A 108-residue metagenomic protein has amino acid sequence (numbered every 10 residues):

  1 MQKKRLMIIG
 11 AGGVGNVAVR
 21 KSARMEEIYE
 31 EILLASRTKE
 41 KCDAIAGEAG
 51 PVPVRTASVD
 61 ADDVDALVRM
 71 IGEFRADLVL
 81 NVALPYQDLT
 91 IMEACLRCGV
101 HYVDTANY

Functional and structural regions predicted by a protein language model:
V14-V17: Hydrophobic/small residue at the entry helix of a nucleotide-binding pocket
S22: Aromatic pocket-lining residues of Rossmann-like dinucleotide-binding sites
E31-L33: Short beta-strand element of Class I
T38-K41: Helix N-cap at the beta1-alpha1 junction of Rossmann-like dinucleotide-binding domains, i.e., the first residues
A49-D63: Rossmann-fold cofactor-recognition segment
V59-A76, A83, Q87: Conserved Rossmann-fold cofactor-binding substructure of NAD(P)-dependent oxidoreductases
V82-P85, A94-Y108: ADP-ribose/adenylate-binding Rossmann-like module
